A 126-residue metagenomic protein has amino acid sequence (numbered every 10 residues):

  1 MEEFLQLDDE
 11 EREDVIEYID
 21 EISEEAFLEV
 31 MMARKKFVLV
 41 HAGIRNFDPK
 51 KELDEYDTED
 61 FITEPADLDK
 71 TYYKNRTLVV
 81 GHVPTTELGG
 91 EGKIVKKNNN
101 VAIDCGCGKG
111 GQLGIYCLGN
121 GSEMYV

Functional and structural regions predicted by a protein language model:
M1-A102, G106-G111, S122-Y125: Acidic, His/Gly-enriched loop-helix segments that form or flank divalent-metal centers in metallo-dependent hydrolases
